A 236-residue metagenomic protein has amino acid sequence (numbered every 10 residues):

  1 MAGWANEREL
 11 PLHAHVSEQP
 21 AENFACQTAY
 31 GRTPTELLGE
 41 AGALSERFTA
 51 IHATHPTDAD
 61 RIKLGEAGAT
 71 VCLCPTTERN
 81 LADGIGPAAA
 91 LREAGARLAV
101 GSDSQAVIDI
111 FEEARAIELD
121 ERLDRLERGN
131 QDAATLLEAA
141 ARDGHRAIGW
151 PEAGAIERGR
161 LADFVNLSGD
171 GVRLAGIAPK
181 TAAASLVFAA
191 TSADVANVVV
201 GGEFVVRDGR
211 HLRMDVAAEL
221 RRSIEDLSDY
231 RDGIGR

Functional and structural regions predicted by a protein language model:
M1-T70, L81-L98: Histidine/acidic residue-rich metal-binding segments in metalloenzymes
V16, P75, S168-D170: Nucleotide-sugar donor-binding loop of glycosyltransferases
E18, P75-N80, D103-Q105: Short, acidic/turn-prone active-site loops that include or flank metal/cofactor- and phosphate-binding residues
E40-R47, A89-G171: His/Asp/Glu-enriched, well-ordered alpha-helical/loop segment that forms or immediately abuts the divalent-metal
A50-H52, L73-T76, V100-S102, G201 (+1 more regions): Thr-Gly-centered strand-to-loop micro-motif
N80-I85, D109-F111, I177: Short, charged, surface-exposed secondary-structure boundary motifs
A140-R236: Active-site microenvironment of metallo-dependent hydrolases
